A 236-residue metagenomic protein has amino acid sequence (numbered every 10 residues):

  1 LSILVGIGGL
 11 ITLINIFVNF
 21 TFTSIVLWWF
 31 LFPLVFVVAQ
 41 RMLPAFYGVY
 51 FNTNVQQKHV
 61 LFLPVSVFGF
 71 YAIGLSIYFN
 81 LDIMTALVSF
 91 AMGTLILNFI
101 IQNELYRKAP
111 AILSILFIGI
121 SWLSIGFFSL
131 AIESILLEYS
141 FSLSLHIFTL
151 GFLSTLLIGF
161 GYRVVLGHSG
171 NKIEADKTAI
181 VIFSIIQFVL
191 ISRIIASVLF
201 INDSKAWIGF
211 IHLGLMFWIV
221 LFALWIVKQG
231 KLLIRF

Functional and structural regions predicted by a protein language model:
L1-F236: Hydrophobic alpha-helical transmembrane segments of multi-pass integral membrane proteins
